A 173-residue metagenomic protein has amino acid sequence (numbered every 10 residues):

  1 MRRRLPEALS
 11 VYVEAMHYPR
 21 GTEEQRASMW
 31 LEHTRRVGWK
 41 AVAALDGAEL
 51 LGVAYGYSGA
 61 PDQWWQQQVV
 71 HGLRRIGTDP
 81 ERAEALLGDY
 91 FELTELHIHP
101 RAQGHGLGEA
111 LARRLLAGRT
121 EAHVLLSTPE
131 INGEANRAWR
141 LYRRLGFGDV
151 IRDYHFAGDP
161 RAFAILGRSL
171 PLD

Functional and structural regions predicted by a protein language model:
M1-S10, Y18-G21: A short beta-loop-alpha structural element at the N-terminal edge of CoA-dependent acyl/N-acetyltransferase catalytic
Y12, Y142, F147: Conserved active-site tyrosine of GNAT-family acetyltransferases
P19-G47, L51, Y55-A60, R82: Active-site rim helix/loop that mediates acceptor-substrate recognition in acyltransferases
G38-A43, V53, Y90, E95 (+1 more regions): Short hydrophobic/aromatic beta-strand element in the GNAT-like acyltransferase core that lines or flanks the acyl-donor
Y55-E95: Conserved acyl-donor/pantetheine-binding loop and adjacent beta-alpha core of acyl/acetyltransferases and related
Y90-F91, A117-G133: Conserved GNAT acetyl-CoA-binding A-motif
L93-P100, G104-G118, W139-R140, R144: Conserved acetyl-CoA-binding loop-helix of GNAT-fold acetyltransferases
L125-A135, L145, I151-D173: C-terminal "cap" of GNAT-fold acetyltransferases
